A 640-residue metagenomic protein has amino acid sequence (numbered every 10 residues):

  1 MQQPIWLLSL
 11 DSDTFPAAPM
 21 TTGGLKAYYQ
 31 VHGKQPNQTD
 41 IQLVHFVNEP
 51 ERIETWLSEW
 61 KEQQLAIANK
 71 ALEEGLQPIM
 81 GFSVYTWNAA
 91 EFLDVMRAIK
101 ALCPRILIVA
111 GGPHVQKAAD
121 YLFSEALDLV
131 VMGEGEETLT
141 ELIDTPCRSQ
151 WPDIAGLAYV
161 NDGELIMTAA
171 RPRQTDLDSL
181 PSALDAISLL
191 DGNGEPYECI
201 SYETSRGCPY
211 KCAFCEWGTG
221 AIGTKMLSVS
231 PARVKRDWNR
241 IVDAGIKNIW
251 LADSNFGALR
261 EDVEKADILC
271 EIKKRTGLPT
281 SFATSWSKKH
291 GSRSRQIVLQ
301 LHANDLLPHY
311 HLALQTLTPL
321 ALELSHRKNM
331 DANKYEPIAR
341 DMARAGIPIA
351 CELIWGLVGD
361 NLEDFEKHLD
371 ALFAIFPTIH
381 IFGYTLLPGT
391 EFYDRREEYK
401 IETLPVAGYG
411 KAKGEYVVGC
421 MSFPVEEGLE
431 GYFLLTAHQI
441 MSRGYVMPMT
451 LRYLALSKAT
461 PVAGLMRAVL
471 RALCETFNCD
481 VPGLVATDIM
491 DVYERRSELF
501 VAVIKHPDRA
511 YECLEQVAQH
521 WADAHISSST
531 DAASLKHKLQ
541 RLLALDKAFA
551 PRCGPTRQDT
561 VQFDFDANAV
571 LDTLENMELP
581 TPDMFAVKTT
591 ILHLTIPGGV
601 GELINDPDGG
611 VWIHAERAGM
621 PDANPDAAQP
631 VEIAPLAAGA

Functional and structural regions predicted by a protein language model:
M1-L8, G24, Q35-Q38, K61-Q77 (+2 more regions): Radical SAM enzyme core and accessory elements
M1-W6, I154, V160-S201: N-terminal [4Fe-4S]-dependent radical SAM core
Q3-T14, A252: Nucleotide-activated donor-dependent transferases that construct or modify glycoconjugates
P4, H45-Q174, I633-P635: Glycine-rich beta-alpha loop elements in corrinoid/cobalamin-binding modules across cobalamin-dependent enzymes
D11-M20, V84-A89: A short, glycine/small-residue-rich beta-strand->loop->alpha-helix junction that serves as a flexible
T22-Q30: Short catalytic helix/loop segments, enriched in acidic residues and glycine and frequently bearing histidine
I79-M80, L107, K235-A252, G277 (+4 more regions): Conserved C-terminal portion of the radical SAM core fold that forms the substrate/S-adenosylmethionine-binding
S182-A345, W355: Radical SAM [4Fe-4S] cluster-binding motif and immediate context
